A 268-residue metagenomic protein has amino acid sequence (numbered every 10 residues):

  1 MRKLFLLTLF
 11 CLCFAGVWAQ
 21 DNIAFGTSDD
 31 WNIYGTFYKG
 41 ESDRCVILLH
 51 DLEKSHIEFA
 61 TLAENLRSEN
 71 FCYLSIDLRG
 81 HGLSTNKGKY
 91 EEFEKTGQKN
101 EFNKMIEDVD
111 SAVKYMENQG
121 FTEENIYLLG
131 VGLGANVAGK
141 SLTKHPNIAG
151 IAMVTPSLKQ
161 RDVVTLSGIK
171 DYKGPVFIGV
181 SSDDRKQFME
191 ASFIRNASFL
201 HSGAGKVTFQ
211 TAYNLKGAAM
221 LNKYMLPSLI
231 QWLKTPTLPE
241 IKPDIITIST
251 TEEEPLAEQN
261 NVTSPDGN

Functional and structural regions predicted by a protein language model:
A19-G40: N-terminal cap/lid segment of alpha/beta-hydrolase-fold proteins
S42-D43, H50-K54: Active-site glycine-rich loops that stabilize anionic/oxyanionic intermediates across multiple enzyme folds
L52-E64: The serine-hydrolase catalytic nucleophile loop
L66-E92: Conserved alpha/beta-hydrolase
E94-Q119: Alpha/beta-hydrolase active-site loop
L129-G134, A138: Gly/Ala-rich beta-loop-alpha elbow adjacent to hydrolase catalytic centers
Y172, I178-V180: Short beta-strand/loop motif that positions the catalytic acidic residue of the alpha/beta-hydrolase fold
A204-N268: C-terminal catalytic histidine-bearing segment of alpha/beta-hydrolase fold enzymes
